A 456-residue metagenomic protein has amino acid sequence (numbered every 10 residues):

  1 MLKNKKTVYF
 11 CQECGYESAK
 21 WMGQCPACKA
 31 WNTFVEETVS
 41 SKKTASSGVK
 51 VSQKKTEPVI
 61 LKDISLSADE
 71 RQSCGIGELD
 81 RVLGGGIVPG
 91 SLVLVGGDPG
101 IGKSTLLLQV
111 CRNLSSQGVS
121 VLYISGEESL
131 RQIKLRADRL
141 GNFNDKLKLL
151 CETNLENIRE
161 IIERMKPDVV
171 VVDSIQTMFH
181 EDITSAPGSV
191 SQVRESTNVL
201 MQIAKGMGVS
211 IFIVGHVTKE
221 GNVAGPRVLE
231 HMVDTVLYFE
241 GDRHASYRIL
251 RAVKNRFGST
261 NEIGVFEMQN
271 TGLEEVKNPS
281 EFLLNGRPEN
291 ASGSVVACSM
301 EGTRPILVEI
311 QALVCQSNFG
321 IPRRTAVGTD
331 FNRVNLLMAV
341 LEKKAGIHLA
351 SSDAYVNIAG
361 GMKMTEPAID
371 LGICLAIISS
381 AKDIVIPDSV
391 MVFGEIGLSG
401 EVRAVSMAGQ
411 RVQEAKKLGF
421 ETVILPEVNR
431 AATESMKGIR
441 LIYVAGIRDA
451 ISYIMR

Functional and structural regions predicted by a protein language model:
L2-E13, E17-R81, V88-G96, I101-L108 (+6 more regions): Peripheral, non-AAA+ core regions of ATP-driven protein-machinery
V121-S125: Conserved RecA-like ASCE P-loop NTPase motor core of nucleic-acid helicases/translocases
G126-Q132: Conserved Walker A/P-loop ATP-binding site and its immediately adjacent core in helicase/helicase-like ATPase domains
